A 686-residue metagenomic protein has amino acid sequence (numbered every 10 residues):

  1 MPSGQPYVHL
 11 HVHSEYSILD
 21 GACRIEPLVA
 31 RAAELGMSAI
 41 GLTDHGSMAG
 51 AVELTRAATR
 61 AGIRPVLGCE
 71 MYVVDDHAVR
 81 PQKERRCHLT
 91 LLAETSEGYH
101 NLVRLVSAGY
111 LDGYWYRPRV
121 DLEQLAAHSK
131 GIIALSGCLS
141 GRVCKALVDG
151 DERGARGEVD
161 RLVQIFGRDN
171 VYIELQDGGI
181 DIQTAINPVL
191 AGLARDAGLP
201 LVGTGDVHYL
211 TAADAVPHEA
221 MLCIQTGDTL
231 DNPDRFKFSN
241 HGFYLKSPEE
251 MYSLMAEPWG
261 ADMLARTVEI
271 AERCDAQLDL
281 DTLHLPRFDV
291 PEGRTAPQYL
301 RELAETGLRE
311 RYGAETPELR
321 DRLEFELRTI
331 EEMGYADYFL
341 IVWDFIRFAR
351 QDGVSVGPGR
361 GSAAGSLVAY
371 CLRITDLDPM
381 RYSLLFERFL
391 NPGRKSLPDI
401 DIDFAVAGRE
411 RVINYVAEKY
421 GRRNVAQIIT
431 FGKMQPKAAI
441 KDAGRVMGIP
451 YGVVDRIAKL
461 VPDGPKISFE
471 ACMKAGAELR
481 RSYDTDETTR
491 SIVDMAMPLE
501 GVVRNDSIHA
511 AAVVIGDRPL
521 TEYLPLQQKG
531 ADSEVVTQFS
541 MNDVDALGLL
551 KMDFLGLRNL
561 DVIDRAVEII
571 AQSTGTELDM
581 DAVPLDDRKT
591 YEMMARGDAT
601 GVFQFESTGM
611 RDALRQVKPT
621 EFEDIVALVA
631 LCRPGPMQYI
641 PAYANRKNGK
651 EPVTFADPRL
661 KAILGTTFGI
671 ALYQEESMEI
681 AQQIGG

Functional and structural regions predicted by a protein language model:
M1-G686: Alpha-helical scaffold/interaction cores of sigma-54-like transcription cofactors and many family A DNA polymerases
